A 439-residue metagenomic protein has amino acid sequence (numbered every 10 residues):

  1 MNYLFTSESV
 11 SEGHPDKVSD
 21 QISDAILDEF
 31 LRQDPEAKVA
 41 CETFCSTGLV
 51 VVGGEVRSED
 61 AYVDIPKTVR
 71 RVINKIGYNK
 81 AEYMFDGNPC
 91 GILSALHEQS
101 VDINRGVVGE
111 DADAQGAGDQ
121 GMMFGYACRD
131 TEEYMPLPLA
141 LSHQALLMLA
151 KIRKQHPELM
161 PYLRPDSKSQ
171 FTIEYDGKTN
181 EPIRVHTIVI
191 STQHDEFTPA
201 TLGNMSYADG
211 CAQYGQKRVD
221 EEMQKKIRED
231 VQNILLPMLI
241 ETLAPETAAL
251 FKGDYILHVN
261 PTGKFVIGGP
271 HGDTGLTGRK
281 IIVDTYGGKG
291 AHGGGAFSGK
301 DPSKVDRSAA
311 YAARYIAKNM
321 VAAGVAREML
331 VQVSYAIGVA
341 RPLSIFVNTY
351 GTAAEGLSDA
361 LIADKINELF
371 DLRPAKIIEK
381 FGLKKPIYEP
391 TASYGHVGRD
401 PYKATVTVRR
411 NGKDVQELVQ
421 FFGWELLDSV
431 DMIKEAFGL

Functional and structural regions predicted by a protein language model:
M1-A40, V430-L439: N-terminal, positively charged regions that mediate nucleic acid binding
T6, K67, N74-I267, S393 (+4 more regions): Glycine-rich, mobile lid/loop segments that gate access to catalytic sites or pores
E8-V10, H14-S19, Q115-T131, V266-A291 (+2 more regions): Conserved phosphate/anionic-ligand binding catalytic regions in large, soluble enzymes, centered on
E12-L31, D130-K151, K300-G324: Alpha-helical support elements that line or immediately flank enzyme active sites and cofactor-binding pockets
V39-C41, S167-I173, Y255-V259, V325-A336: A short glycine-rich, hydrophobically flanked beta-strand micro-motif that places a catalytic Asp/Glu for divalent metal
A40-S58, I337-R341: Short, charge-patterned binding micro-sites
S46, A326-E328, Y335-L439: Internal helix-turn-beta structural module
R279-I281, Y286-L330, R341-N348: C-terminal catalytic subdomain
